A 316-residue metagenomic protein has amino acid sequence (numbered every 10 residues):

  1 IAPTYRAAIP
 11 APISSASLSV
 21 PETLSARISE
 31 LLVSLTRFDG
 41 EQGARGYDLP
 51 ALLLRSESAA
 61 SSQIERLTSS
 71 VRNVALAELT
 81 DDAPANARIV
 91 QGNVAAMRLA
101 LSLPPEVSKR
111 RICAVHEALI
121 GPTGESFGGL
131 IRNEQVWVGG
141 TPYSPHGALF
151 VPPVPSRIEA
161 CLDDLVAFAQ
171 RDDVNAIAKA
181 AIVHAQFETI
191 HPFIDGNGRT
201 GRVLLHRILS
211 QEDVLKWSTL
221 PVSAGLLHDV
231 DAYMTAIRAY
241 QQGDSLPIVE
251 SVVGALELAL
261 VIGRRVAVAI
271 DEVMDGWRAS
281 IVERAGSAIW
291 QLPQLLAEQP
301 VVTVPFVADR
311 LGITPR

Functional and structural regions predicted by a protein language model:
I1-R316: FIC/Doc superfamily catalytic core
